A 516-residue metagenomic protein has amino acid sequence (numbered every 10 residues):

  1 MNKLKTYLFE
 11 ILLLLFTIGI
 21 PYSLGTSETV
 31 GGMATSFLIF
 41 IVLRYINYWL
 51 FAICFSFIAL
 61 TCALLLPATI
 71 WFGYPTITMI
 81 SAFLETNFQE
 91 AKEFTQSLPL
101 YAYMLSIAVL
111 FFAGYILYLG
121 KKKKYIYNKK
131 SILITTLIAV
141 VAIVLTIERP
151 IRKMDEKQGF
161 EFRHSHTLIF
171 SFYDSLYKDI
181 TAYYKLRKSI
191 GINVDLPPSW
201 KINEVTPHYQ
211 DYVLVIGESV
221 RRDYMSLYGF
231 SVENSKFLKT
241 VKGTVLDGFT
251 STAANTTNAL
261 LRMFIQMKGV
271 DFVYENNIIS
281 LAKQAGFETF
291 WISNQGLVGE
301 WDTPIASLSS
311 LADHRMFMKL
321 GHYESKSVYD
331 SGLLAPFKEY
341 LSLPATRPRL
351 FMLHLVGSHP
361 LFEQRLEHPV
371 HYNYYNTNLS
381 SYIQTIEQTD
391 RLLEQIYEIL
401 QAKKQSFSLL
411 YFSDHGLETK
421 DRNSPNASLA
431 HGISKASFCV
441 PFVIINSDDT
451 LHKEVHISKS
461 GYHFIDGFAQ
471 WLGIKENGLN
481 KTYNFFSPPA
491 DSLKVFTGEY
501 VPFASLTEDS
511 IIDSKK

Functional and structural regions predicted by a protein language model:
M1-S165: Transmembrane and membrane-interface helices of multi-pass, inner-membrane envelope-modifying transferases
K3-L13, G25, Y45-A52, S280 (+6 more regions): Membrane-interface soluble catalytic domains
F40, F170, D195-K201, A335-S342 (+1 more regions): A long, amphipathic alpha-helix that forms part of the scaffold/cap immediately adjacent to metal-dependent active
L145-P369, C439, G461, I465-L493 (+1 more regions): Active-site-proximal alpha/beta segments of enzymes that process anionic O-linked groups
V213-L214, Q388-A427, A469: Metal-dependent active-site segment of extracytoplasmic phospho-/sulfohydrolases and closely related
G229-E233, Q405-S406, F412-S447: Histidine-centered active-site microenvironments of extracellular/periplasmic hydrolases and transferases
G269, Y323-E324, N376-I386, G432: A short acidic, glycine-rich active-site loop that binds or catalyzes chemistry on phosphate/adenosine moieties
W291-S293, L350-G357, I383-I386, S408-S413 (+1 more regions): Short beta-strand segments
